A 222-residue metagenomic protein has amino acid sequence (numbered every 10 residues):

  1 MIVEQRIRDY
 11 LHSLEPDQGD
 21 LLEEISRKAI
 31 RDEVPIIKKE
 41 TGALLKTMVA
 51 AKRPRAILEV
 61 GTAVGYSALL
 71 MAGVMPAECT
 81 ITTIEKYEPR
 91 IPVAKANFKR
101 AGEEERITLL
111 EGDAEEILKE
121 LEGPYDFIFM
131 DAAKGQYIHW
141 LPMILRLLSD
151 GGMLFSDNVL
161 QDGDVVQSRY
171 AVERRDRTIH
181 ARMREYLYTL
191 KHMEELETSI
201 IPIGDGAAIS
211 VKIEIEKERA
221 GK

Functional and structural regions predicted by a protein language model:
M1-F127, K134-F155, V159-K222: A short alpha-helical cap/connector motif
